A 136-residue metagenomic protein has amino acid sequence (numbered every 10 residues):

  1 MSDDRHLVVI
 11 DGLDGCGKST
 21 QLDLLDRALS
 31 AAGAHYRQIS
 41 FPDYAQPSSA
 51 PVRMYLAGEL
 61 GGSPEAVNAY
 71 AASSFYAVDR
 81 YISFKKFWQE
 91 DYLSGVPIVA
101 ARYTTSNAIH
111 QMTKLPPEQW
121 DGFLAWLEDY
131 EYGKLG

Functional and structural regions predicted by a protein language model:
M1-R5: Phosphate-binding P-loop
I10: Hydrophobic anchor at the beta1->P-loop junction of P-loop NTPases
L13: P-loop (Walker A) phosphate-binding loop of NTP-binding proteins
K18: Conserved lysine of the Walker
Q21: Hydrophobic positions on the alpha1 helix immediately C-terminal to the Walker A/P-loop
L25, L29-S30: Hydrophobic alpha-helical packing residues
A32-L135: ATP-dependent small-molecule kinase phosphotransfer cores that center on conserved nucleotide phosphate-binding segments
